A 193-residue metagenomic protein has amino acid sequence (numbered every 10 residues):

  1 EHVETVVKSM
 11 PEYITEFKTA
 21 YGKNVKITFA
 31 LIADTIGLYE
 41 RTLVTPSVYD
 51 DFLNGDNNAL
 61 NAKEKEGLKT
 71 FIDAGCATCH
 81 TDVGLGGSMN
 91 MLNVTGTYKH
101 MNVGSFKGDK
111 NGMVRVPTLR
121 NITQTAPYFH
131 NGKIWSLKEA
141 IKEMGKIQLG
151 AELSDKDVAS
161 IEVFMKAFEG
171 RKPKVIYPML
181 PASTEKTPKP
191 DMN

Functional and structural regions predicted by a protein language model:
T5-T19, K23-S47, K133-N193: C-terminal capping alpha-helices of c-type cytochrome domains
V48-E143, L149-E152, V163, I176-N193: Short glycine/threonine-rich turn/loop motifs
